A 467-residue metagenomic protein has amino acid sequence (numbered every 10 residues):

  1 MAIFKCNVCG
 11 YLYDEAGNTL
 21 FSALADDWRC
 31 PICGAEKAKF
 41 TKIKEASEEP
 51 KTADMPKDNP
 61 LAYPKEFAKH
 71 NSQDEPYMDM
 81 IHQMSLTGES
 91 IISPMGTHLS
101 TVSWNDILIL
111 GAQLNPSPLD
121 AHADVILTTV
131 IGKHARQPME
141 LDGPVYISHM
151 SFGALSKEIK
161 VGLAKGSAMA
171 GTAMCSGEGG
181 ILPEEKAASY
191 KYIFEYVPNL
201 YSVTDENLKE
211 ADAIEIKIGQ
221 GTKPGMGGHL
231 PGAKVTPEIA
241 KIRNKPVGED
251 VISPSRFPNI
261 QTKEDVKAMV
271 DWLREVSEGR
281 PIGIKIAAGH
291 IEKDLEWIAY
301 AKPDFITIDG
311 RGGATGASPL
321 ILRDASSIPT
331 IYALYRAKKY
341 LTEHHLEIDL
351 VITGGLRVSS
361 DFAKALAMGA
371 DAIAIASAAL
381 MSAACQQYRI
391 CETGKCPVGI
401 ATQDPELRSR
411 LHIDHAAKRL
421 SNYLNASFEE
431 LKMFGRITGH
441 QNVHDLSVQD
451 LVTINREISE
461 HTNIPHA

Functional and structural regions predicted by a protein language model:
I3, G10, D27, T393: Residues immediately within or flanking Cys/His clusters that coordinate Zn2+ in small zinc-binding modules
N7-V8, P31-I32, K395: Short, cysteine/histidine-rich loop/knuckle motifs that typically chelate Zn2+
L12-A16, K39-F40: Short, non-ligating residues that shape and space the ligands of small metal-coordination modules and catalytic
G17-D27: Short linker/helix segments within small regulatory modules
G34-S47: Short metal-binding segments enriched for Cys and/or His
E48-V145, H149, A154-K165, A173 (+5 more regions): Conserved, well-structured core domains of diverse proteins
A135, D142, H149, A154-W272 (+2 more regions): Active-site-facing alpha/beta catalytic cores
F257-R408: Glycine-rich phosphate/ribose-binding loops and adjacent secondary-structure elements that form binding surfaces
